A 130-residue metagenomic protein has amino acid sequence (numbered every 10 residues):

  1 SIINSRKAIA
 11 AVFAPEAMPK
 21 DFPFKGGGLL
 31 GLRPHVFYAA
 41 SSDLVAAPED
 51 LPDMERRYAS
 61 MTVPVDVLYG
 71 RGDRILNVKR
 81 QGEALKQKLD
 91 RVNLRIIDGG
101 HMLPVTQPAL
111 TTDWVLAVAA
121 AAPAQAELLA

Functional and structural regions predicted by a protein language model:
S1-M61: Conserved alpha/beta-hydrolase catalytic His-Asp/Glu region
K7, K25, A39-D43, R80-A84 (+1 more regions): Alpha-helical elements of Rossmann-like donor-binding domains used by nucleotide-donor carbohydrate transfer enzymes
E16-A17, V65, N93, P123: Secondary-structure boundary/capping signal
H35, L76, T106-Q107: Residue-level signal for the nucleotide or nucleotide-sugar donor/cofactor binding architecture
A46, D73-R74, M102-L103: Glycine-/small-residue-rich active-site loops that bind phosphorylated ligands and cofactors
E49, S60, Q87, A120-A124: Secondary-structure boundary motif
Y58-G99: Conserved loop-alpha-helix segment in the C-terminal half of the alpha/beta-hydrolase fold that carries the catalytic
D90-A130: Catalytic active-site module of serine/aspartate enzymes centered on a nucleophile-bearing elbow/loop
